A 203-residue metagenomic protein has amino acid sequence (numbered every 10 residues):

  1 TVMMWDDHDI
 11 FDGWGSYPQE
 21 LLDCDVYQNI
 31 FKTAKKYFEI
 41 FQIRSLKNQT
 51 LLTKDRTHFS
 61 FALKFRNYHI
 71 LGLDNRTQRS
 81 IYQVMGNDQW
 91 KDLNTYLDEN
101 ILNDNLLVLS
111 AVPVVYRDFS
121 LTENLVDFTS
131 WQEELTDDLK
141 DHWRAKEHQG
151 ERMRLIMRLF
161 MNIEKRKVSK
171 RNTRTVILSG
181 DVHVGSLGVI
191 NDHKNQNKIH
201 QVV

Functional and structural regions predicted by a protein language model:
T1-V203: Metal-dependent phosphoester/phosphodiester hydrolase catalytic core
